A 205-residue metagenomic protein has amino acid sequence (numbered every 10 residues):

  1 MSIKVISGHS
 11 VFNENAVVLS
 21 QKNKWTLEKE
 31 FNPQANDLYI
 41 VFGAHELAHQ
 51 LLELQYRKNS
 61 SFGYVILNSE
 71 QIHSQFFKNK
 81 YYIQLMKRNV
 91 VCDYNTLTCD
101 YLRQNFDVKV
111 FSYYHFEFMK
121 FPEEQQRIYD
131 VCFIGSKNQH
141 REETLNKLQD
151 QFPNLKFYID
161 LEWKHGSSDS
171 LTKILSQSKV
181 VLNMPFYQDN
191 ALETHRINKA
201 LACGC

Functional and structural regions predicted by a protein language model:
S2-N36, I40-C205: Nucleotide-sugar donor-binding catalytic core of glycosyltransferases
